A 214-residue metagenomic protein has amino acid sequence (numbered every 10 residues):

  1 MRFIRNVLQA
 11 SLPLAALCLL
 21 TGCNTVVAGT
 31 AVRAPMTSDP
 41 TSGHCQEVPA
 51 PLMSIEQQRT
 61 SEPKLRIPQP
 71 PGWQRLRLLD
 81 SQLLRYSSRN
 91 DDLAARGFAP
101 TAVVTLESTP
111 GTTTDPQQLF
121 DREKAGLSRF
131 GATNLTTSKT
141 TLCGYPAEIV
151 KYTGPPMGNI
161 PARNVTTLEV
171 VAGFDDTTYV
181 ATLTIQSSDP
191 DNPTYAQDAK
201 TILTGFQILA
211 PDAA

Functional and structural regions predicted by a protein language model:
R2-Y86, D92, I160, Q186-A214: N-terminal targeting sequences that direct proteins away from the cytosol to non-cytosolic compartments
T60-K64, G97-T101, Y145-A147: Extracytoplasmic
S88-Q118: A short acidic-to-branched-hydrophobic micro-motif
L93-G97, V171-T177: Short glycine/proline-enriched loop/turn "hinge" motifs that connect secondary-structure elements and lie
G97, P110, T114, K124-S128 (+3 more regions): Intrinsically disordered, low-complexity prosegments and terminal tails associated with secretory/extracytoplasmic
A102, T177-S188: Short, well-ordered beta-strand elements
S108, P156-G158, S187: Beta-strand elements of well-folded, non-transmembrane domains
Q118-A172: Signature of long, low-cysteine stretches enriched in small and polar/charged residues
